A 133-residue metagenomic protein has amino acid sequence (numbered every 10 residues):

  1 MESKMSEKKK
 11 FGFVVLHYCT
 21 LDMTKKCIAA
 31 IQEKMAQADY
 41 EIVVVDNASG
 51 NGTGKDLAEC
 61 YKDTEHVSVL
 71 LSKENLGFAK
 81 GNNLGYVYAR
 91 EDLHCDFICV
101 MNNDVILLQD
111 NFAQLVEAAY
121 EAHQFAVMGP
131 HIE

Functional and structural regions predicted by a protein language model:
K10-G12, E41: Cell-envelope/extracellular polymer assembly enzymes that use nucleotide-activated donors
V15-K26, A48: Active-site beta-to-alpha loop of glycosyltransferases that engages the nucleotide-sugar donor
A30-D39: Short, acidic, metal-binding catalytic loop of nucleotide-sugar glycosyltransferases
D46-K55, E74: A conserved acidic beta->alpha catalytic loop
T53, G81-N82, Q109-Q114: Acidic donor-diphosphate engagement hotspot in glycosyltransferases and nucleotidyltransferases that stabilizes
S72-R90: Glycine-rich, basic loop-to-helix element that forms the pyrophosphate-binding segment of sugar-nucleotide handling
H94-I106: Short beta-strand-to-loop acidic/aromatic patch adjacent to the donor-nucleotide binding site
I106-E133: Conserved donor NDP-sugar-binding/catalytic core segment of glycosyltransferases
